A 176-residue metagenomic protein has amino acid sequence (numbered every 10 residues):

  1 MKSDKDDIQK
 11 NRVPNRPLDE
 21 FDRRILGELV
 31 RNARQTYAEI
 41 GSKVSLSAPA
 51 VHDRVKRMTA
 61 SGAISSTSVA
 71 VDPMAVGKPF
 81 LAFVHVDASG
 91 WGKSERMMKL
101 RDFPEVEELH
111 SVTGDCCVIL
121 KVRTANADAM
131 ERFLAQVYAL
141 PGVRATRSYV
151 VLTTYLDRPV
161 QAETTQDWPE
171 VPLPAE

Functional and structural regions predicted by a protein language model:
M1-E176: A compositional/biophysical signature of low hydrophobicity enriched in polar/charged and small residues
